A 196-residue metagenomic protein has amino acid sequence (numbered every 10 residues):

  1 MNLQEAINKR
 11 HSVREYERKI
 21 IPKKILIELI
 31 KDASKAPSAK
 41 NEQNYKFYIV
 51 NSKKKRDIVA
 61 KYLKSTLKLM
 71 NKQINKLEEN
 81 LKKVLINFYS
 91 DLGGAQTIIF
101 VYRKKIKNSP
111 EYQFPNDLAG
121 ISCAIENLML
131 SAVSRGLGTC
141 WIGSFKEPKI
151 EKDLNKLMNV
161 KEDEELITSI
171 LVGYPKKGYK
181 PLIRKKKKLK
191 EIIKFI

Functional and structural regions predicted by a protein language model:
M1-G94, I196: N-terminal amphipathic, basic helical "cap/leader" segment at the start of enzyme domains
L3-V13, I86, E165-I196: C-terminal helix-cap and adjacent tail motif
E17, I86, Y102-P110, I193: Helix-biased detector of long, well-ordered alpha-helical tracts
A33-S34, I99, K105-L154: Small-aliphatic-rich amphipathic alpha-helix that forms the alpha element of a beta-alpha
A39, V133-R135, K161-D163: Arginine/glycine-rich "motif VI" loop of SF2 helicases in the C-terminal RecA-like domain
Y48-V50, I99-Y102: Short, conserved beta-strand edge motifs with alternating hydrophobic and charged residues
G94-T97, L137, E162-L166: Short coil/turn connectors at secondary-structure junctions
K152-E165: Short, electropositive alpha-helical surface patch
